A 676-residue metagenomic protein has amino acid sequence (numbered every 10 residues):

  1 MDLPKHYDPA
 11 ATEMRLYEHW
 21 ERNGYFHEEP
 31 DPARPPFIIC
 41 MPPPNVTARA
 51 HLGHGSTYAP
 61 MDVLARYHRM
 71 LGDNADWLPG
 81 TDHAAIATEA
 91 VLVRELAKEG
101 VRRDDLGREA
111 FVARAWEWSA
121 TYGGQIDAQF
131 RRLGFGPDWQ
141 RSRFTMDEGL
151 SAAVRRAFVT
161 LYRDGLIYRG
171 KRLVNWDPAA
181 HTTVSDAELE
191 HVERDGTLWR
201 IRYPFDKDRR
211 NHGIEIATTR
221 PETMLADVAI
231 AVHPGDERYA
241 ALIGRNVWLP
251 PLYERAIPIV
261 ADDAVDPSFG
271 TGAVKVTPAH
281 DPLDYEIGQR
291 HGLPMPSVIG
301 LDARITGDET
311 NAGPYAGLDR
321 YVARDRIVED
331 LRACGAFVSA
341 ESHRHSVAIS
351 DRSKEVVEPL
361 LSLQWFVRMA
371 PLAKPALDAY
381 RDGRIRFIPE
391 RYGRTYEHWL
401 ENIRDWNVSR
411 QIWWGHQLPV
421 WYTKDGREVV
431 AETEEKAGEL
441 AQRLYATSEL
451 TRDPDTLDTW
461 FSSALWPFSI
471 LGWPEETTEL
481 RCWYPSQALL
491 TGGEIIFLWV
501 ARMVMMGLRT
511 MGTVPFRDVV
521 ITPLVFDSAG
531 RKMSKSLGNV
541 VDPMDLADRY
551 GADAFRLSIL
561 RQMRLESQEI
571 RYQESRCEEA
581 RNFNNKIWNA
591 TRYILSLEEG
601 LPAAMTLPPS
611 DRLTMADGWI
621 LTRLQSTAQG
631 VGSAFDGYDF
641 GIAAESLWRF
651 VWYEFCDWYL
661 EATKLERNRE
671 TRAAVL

Functional and structural regions predicted by a protein language model:
M1-D8, L377-E390, A603-S610: Short, contiguous pre-domain boundary segments
M1-L52, A75, V338, D351 (+1 more regions): Non-catalytic terminal extensions that flank enzyme cores
R15, H19-N23, V93-G213, F269-D425 (+6 more regions): Residue patterns forming the tRNA-binding/recognition surfaces of aminoacyl-tRNA synthetases and related DALR
E29-L92, T145, V154, I216-T219 (+6 more regions): N-terminal catalytic cores of NTP/NDP-binding nucleotidyl/phosphoryl-transfer enzymes
P32-R34, P42-P43, D76-E89, S142-L150 (+3 more regions): Short, solvent-exposed turn/loop segments enriched in Gly/Ser/Thr/Pro and often Arg
D82, V174, P178, V184-E190 (+6 more regions): Acidic, turn-prone loop/beta-hairpin segments
I201-Y203, R245-P251: Short conserved beta-strand and strand-loop elements enriched in small hydrophobics with frequent Asp/Gly
H291-A303, I412-G415, P419-Q568: Alpha-helical recognition segments enriched in aromatics with Gly/Pro capping that present substrate-recognition
